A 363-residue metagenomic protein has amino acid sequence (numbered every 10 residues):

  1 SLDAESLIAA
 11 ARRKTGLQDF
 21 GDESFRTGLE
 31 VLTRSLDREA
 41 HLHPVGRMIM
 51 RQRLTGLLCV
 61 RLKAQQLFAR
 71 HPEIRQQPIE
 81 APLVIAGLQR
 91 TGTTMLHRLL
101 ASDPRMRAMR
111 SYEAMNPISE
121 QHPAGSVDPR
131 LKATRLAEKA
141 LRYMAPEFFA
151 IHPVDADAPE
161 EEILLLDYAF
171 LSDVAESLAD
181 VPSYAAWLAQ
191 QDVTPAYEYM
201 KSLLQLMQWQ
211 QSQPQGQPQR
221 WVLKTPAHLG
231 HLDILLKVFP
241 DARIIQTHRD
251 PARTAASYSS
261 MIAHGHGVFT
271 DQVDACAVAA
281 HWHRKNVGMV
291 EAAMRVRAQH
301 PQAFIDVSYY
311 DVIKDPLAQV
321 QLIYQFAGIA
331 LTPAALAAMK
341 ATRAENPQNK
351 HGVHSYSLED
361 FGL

Functional and structural regions predicted by a protein language model:
S1-Q66, I74, D180-Y197, L204 (+3 more regions): PAPS-dependent sulfotransferases, especially Golgi type II membrane carbohydrate sulfotransferases
E73-E80: Phosphate-binding P-loop
V84-P104: Glycine-rich phosphate-binding P-loop
A86-L88, V222-P226, Y309: Short His-Asn-centered micro-motif
S102-Y112: Post-Walker A helix-loop "phosphate-sensing" segment adjacent to the P-loop in P-loop NTPases
E113-W221: PAPS-dependent sulfation machinery
P218-D241: Flexible, glycine/threonine-enriched loop-and-boundary segments that flank and lead into catalytic domains of large
L235-S260, I323: Conserved phosphate-donor/acceptor-positioning beta-strand/loop module used by diverse small-molecule
